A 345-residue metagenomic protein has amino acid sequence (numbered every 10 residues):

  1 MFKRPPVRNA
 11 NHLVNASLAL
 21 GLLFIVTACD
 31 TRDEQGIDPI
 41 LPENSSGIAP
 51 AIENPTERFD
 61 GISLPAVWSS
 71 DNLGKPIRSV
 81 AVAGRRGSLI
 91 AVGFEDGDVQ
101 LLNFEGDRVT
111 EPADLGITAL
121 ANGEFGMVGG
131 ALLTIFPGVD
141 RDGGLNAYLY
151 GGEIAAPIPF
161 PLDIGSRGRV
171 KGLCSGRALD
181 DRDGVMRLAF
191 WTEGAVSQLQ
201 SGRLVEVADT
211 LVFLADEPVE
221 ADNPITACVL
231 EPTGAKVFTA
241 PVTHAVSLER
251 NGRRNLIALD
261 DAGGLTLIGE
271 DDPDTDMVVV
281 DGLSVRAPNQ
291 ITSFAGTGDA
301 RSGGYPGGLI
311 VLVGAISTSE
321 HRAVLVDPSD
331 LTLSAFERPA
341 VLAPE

Functional and structural regions predicted by a protein language model:
I25-A28: C-terminal motif of bacterial Sec signal peptides marking the signal peptidase cleavage site
D30-D33: Bacterial signal peptide processing site
P65-G97: Beta-strand-rich domains and repeat architectures in extracellular enzymes and scaffolds, especially beta-propellers
G74-R86, A121-A131, K171-M186, D222-P232 (+2 more regions): Structural signature of eukaryotic scaffold interfaces centered on beta-propeller domains
G106-I135: Blade-loop segments of beta-propeller domains
K236-V279: Loop/turn-rich, solvent-exposed surfaces of beta-rich toroidal or solenoidal domains
D274-R301: Conserved blade-ending motifs and adjacent loop-strand segments that build the rim/top face of beta-propeller domains
S293-E345: Blade-level signature of beta-propeller repeat domains, shared across WD40, Kelch, NHL, RCC1 and BNR/Asp-box propellers
